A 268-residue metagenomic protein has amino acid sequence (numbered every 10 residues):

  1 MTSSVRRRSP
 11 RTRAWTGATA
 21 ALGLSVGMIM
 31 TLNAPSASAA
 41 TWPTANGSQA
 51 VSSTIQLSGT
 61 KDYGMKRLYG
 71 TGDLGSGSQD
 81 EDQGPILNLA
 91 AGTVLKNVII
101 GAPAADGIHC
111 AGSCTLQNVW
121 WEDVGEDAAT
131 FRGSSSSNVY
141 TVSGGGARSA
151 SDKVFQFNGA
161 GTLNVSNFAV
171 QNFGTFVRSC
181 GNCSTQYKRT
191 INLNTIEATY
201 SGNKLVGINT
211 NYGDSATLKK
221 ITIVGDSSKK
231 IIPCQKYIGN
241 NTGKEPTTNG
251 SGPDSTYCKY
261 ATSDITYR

Functional and structural regions predicted by a protein language model:
M1-S38: Secretory targeting and sorting signals
A21, G92, S113: ATP/adenylate-binding site constellation spanning eukaryotic-like Ser/Thr protein kinases, ABC-transporter
A40-S53, T60, R67-Q79, H109-G125 (+1 more regions): Extracellular beta-rich repeat passengers
S58-K61, M65-D73, E81-D106: LRR N-terminal entry segment and analogous cap-like coil->beta motifs
